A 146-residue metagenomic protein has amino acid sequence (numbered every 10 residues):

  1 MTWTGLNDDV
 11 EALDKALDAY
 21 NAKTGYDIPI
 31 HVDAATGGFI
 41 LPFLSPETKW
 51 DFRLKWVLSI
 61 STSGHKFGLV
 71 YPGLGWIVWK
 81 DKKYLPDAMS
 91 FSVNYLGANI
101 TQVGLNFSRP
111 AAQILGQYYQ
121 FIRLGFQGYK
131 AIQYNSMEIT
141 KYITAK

Functional and structural regions predicted by a protein language model:
M1-P29: Active-site phosphate-binding strand-loop segment of PLP-dependent enzymes
T4, F43-K146: Active-site C-terminal subdomain of aminotransferase-like
P29-I30, H65: A residue-level detector for conformationally permissive "hinge/kink" positions
D33: Glycine-centered flexible beta-alpha turn that most often forms the glycine-rich phosphate-binding loop
T36: Short, glycine/acidic-enriched loop or turn micro-motifs at the edges of active sites
I40: Conserved N-terminal phosphate-binding loop of PLP-dependent enzymes in the Aspartate aminotransferase
